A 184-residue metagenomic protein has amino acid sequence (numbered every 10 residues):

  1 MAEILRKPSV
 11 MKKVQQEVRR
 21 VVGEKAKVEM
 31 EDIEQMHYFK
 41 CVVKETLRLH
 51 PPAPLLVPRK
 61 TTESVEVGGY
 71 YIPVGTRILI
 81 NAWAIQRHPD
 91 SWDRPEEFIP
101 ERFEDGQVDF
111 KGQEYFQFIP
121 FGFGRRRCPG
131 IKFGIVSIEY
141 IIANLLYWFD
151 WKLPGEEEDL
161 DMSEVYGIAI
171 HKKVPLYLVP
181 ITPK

Functional and structural regions predicted by a protein language model:
M1-E17, T46, T76-N81, I119-P120 (+3 more regions): Central I-helix of cytochrome P450 enzymes
K7-V10, I131-A169: Cytochrome P450 heme-binding "Cys pocket" and the immediately downstream C-terminal segment
E29-G69, V74, G112: Conserved cytochrome P450 K-helix E-x-x-R motif and the immediately C-terminal K′/meander segment
H37-C41, F116, V136-A143: A structural signal for well-ordered alpha-helical segments within the folded catalytic domains of diverse enzymes
H50, S64, I80-D109: Conserved cytochrome P450 K-helix/beta-meander segment immediately N-terminal to the heme-binding cysteine loop
G68, G75, I80-N81, E101 (+1 more regions): Generic beta-strand/beta-sheet core signal
G106-I138, S163-V165: Cytochrome P450 heme-thiolate "Cys pocket" and heme-binding signature region
G167-K184: C-terminal helix/juxtamembrane-tail motif
